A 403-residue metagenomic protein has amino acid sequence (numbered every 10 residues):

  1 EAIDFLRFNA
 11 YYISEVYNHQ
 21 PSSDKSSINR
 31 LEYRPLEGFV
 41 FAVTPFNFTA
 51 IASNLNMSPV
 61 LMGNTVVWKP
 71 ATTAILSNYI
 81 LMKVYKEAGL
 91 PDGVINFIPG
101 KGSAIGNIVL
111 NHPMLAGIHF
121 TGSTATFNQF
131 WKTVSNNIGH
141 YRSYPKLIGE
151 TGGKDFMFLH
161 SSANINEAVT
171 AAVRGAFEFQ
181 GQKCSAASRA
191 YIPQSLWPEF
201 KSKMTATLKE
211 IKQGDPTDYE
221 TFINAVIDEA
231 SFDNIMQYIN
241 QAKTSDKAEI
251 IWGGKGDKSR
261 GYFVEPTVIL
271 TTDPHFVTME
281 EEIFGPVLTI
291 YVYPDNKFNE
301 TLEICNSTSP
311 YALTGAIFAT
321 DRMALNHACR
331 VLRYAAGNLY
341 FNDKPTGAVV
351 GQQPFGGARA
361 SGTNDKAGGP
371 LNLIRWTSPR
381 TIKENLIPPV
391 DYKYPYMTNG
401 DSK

Functional and structural regions predicted by a protein language model:
A2-E167, N364: Rossmann-like NAD(P) dinucleotide-binding subdomain of oxidoreductase/dehydrogenase enzymes
I13, P45-F48, N64-T65, T72-T73 (+16 more regions): Short, glycine-/Ser/Thr-/acidic-enriched flexible segments
A50-S53, W68, I75-N78, N107-I108 (+7 more regions): Extended hydrophobic-aromatic, low-complexity segments
T65, A248-E249, T314: Residue-level detector of anion-binding/catalytic polar loops
S77, Q129, E199-F200, A324-H327: Phosphate- and divalent-cation-binding pockets in alpha/beta enzyme and binding domains that engage nucleotide-derived
V84-G89, N111-H112, G117, T124-P274 (+4 more regions): ALDH superfamily catalytic-core signature
K255-T267, F298-L386: C-terminal core of ALDH-fold dehydrogenases
P286: Glycine-rich nucleotide-phosphate-binding loops and adjacent flexible coil segments
